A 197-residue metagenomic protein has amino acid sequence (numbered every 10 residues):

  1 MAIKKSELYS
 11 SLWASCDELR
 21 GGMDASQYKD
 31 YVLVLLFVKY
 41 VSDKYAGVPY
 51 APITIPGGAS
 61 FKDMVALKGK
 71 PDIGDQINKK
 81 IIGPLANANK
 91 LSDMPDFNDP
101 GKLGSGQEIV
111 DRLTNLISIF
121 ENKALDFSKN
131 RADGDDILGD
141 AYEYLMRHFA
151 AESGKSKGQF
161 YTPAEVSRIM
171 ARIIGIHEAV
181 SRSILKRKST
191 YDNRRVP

Functional and structural regions predicted by a protein language model:
M1-E178: Non-catalytic, mostly N-terminal accessory regions of nucleic-acid modification and defense proteins
M170, V196-P197: Conserved long hydrophobic alpha-helices within structured protein cores
G175-V196: Conserved class I S-adenosyl-L-methionine
